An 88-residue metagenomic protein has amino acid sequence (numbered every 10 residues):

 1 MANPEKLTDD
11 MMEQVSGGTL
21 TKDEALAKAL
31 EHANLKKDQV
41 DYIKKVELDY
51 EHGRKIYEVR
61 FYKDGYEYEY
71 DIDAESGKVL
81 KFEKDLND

Functional and structural regions predicted by a protein language model:
M1-T19: N-terminal secretory leader/proregion of peptide precursors and effectors
D10-M11, A27, E58, Y70: Exposed boundary/loop context
G18-Y50: Short, non-transmembrane alpha-helical segments in secretory-pathway proteins
D38-D88: Exposed beta-strand-loop-beta-strand "reactive/processing" segments of non-cytosolic proteins
